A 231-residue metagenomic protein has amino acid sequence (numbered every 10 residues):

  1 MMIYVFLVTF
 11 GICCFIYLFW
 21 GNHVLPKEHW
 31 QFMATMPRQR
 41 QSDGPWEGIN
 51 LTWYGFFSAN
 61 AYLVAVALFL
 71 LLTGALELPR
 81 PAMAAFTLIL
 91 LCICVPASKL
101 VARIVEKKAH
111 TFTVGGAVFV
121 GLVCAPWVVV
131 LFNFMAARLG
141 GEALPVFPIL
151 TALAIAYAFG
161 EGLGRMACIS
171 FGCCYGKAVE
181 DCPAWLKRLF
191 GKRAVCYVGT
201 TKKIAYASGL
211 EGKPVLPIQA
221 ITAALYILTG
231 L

Functional and structural regions predicted by a protein language model:
M1-L231: Hydrophobic, membrane-interfacing alpha helices
